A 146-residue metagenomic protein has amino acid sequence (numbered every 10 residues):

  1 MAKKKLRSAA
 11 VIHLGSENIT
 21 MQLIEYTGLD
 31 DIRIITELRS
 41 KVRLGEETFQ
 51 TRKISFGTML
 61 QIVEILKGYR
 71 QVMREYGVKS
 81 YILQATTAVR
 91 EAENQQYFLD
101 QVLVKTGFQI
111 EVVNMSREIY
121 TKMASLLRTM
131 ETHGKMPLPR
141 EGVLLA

Functional and structural regions predicted by a protein language model:
M1-L14, Q22-L145: Nucleotide/phosphate-binding catalytic cleft detector across ATP-hydrolyzing and phosphate-transferring enzymes
